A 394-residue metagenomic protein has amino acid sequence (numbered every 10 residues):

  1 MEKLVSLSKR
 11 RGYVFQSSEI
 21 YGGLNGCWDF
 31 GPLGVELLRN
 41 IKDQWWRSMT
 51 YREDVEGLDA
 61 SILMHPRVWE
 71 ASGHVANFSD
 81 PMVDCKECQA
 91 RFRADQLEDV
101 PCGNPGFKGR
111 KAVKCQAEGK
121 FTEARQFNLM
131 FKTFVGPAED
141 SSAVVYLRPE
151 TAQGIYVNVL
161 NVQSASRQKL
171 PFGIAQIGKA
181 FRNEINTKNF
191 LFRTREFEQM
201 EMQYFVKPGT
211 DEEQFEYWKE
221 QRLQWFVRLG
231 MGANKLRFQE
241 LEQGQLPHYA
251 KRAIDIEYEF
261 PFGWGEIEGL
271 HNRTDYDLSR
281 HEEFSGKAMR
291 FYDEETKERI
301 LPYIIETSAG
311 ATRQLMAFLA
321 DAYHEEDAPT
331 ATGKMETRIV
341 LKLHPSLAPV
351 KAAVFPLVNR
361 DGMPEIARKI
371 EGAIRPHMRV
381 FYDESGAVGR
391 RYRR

Functional and structural regions predicted by a protein language model:
M1-R394: NTP/phosphate- and nucleic-acid-binding module
